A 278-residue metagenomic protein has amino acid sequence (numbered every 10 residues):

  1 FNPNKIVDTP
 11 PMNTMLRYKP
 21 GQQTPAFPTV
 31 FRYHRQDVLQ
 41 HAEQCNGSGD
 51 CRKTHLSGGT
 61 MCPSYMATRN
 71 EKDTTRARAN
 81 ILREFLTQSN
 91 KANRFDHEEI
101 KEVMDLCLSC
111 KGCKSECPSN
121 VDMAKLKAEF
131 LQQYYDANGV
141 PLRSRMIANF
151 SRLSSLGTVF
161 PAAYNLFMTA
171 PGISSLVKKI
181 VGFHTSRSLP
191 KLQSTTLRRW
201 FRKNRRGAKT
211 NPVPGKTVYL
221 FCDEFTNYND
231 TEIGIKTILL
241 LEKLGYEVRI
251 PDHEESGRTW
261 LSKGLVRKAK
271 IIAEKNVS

Functional and structural regions predicted by a protein language model:
N4-G157, K270-N276: Ferredoxin-type iron-sulfur electron-transfer modules in oxidoreductases and energy-metabolism complexes
K91-S278: Iron-sulfur-cluster electron-transfer modules
